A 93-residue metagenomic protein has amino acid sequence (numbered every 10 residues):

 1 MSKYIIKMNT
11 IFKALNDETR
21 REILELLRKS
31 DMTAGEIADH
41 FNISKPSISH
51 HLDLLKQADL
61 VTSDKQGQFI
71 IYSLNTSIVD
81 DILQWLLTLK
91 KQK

Functional and structural regions predicted by a protein language model:
M1-M8: Short, intrinsically disordered or compositionally biased N-terminal tails of bacterial proteins
E18, K29-T33: Short capping segments at the starts of secondary-structure elements
R21-I23: Pre-recognition alpha-helix immediately N-terminal to the DNA-recognition helix within helix-turn-helix or winged-helix
T33, S44-S47: Helix-turn-helix DNA-binding motif, specifically the short coil turn and the N-cap/start of the second
I37-A38: A short acidic, leucine-rich amphipathic alpha-helix
K56-Q66, S73: Beta-hairpin "wing" of winged helix-turn-helix
I71-K93: Conserved segment of winged-helix/HTH DNA-binding domains
